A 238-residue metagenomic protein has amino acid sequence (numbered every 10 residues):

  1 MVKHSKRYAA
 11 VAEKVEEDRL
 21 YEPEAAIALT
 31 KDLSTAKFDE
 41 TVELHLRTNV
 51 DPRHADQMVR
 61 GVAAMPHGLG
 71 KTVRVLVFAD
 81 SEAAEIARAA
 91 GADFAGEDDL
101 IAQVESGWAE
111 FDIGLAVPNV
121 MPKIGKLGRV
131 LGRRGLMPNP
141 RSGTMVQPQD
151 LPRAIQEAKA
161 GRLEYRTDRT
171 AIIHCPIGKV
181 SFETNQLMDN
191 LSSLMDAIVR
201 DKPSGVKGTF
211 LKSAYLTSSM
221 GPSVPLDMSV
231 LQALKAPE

Functional and structural regions predicted by a protein language model:
V2-E16, E24: Generic N-terminal amphipathic, Lys/Arg-enriched alpha-helix
Y21-E85, D112: Translation machinery proteins
A26, A87, G132, L216: Residue-level signature of catalytic and energy-coupling elements of molecular machines, predominantly ATP/GTP-dependent
F38-V42, D201-S213: Flexible, glycine/charged-enriched surface loops at secondary-structure junctions
L46-T48, A79, V117, P176-K179 (+2 more regions): Flexible glycine-/small-residue-rich
V73-G91, D98-L100, K123: Ordered, amphipathic secondary-structure segments that act as subunit-interaction surfaces in large macromolecular
A92-K202: Long, charge-patterned amphipathic alpha-helical coiled-coil/hairpin "stalk" segments used as oligomerization
L226-E238: Short, charged, intrinsically disordered terminal tails
